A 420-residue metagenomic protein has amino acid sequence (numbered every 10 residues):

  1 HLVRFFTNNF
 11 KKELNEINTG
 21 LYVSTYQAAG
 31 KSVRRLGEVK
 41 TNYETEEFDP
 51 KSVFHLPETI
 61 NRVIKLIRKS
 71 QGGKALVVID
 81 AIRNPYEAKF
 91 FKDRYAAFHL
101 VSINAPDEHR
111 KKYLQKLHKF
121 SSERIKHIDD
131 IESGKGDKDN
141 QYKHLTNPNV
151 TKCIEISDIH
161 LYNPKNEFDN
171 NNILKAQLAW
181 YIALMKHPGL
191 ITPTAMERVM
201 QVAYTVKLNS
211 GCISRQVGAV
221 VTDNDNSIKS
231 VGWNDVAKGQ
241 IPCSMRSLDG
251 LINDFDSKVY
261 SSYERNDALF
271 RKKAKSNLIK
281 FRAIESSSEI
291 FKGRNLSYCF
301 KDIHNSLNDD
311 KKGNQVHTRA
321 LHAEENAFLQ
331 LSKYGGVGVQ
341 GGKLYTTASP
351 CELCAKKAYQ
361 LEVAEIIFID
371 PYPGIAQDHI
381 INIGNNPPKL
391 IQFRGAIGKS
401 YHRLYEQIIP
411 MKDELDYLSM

Functional and structural regions predicted by a protein language model:
H1-I67, Y142-T146, T151-K152, P164-M420: Zinc-dependent deaminase catalytic domain
E58-I64, A75-R83, E87: N-terminal helicase ATP-binding lobe
R68, L76-V77, K92: ATP/nucleotide-binding catalytic cores
A75-V77, H99-L100, G341-K343: Short active-site oxyanion
D80-I82, F91-H118: Conserved phosphate-donor/acceptor-positioning beta-strand/loop module used by diverse small-molecule
K89-R94, L353-K357: A short acidic, amphipathic alpha-helical/loop segment
L100, I159-L161, I366: Short, well-ordered beta-strand core segments
K116-A176: Small-molecule kinase domains that catalyze NTP-dependent phosphoryl transfer to phosphate-bearing small molecules
